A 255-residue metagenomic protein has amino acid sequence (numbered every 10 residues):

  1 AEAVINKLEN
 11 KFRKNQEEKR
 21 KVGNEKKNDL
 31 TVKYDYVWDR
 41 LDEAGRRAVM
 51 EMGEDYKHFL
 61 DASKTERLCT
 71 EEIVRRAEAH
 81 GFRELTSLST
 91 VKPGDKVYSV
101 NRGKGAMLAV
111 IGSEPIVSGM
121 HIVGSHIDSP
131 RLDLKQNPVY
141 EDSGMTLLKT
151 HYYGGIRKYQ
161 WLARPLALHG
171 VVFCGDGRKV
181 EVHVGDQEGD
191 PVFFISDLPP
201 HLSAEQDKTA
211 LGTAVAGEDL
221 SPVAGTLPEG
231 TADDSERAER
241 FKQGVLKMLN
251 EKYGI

Functional and structural regions predicted by a protein language model:
A1-I255: N-terminal hydrophobic/helix-forming segments and targeting peptides
